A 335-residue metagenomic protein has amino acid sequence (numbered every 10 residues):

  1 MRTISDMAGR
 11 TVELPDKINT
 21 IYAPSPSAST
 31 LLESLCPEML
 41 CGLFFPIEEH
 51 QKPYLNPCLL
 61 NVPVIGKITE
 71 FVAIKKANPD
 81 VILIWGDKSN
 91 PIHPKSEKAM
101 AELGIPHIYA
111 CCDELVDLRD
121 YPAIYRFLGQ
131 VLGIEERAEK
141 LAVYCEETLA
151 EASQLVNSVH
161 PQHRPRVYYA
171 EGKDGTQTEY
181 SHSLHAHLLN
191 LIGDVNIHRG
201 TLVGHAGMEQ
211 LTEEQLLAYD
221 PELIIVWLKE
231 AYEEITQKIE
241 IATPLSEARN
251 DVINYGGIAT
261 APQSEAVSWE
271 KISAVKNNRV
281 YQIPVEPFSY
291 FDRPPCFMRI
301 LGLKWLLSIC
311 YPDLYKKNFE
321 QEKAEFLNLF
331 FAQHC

Functional and structural regions predicted by a protein language model:
M1-S29, K76, E135-A170, L228 (+2 more regions): Bacterial Sec-exported substrate-binding components of ABC uptake systems
M7-G9, L60-V72, L202-E213: Short helix-initiation/N-cap motifs at beta->coil->alpha
Y22-A77, V81-S96, I197: A short, structured surface patch at a secondary-structure boundary
Y22-P24, C41-F44, V81-W85, H107-A110 (+4 more regions): Structural recognition of the beta-strand scaffold that forms the well-ordered cores of secreted hydrolase catalytic
F44, E49, H182-H205, R249-D251 (+1 more regions): His/Asp/Glu-enriched short active-site or ligand-binding loop at hydrolase and phosphoryl-transfer sites
S89-K95, A110-F127, H160-L188: Extracytoplasmic ligand-binding site segments that recognize negatively charged/polar headgroups
V116-Q130, E139, E233-C335: Structured C-terminal subdomain patch of bacterial secreted/periplasmic proteins
L188-R199, H205-E240: Ligand-binding pocket segment of bilobal, Venus flytrap-like solute-binding proteins
